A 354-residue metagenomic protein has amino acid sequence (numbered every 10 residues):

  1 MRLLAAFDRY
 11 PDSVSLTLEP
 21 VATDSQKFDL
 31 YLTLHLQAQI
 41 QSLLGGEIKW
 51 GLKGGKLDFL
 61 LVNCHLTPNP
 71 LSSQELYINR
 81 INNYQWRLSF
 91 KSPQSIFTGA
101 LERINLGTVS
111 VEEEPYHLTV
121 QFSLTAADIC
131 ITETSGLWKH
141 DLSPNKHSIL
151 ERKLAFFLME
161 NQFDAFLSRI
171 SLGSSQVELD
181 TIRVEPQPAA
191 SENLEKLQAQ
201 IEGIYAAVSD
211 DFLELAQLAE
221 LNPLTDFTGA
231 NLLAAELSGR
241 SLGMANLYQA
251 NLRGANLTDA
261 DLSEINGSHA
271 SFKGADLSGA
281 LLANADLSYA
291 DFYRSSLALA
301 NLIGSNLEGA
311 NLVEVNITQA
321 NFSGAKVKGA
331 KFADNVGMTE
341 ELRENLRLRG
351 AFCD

Functional and structural regions predicted by a protein language model:
M1-N63, T67-N69: An N-terminally focused, membrane-permeabilizing/fusogenic/translocator signature enriched in pore-forming
F7, V21-S25, D29, T33 (+8 more regions): Intrinsic-disorder-associated interaction segments
V21-T23, H35-L43, G55, K91-P93 (+3 more regions): Generic structural motif
L32, L118-F122, L232: Hydrophobic beta-strand residues in large extracellular and virion-surface proteins
K49-L60, N69, S168-R183, S209-L215 (+1 more regions): Short glycine-rich, low-complexity/disordered patches
H65-G173: Membrane pore-forming effector domains from diverse proteins
L142, H147-E195, Y248, R253 (+2 more regions): Long, helix-rich, hydrophobic modules that act as membrane-proximal anchors or helical bundle/coiled-coil regulators
Q187-D354: Tandem repeat scaffolds
